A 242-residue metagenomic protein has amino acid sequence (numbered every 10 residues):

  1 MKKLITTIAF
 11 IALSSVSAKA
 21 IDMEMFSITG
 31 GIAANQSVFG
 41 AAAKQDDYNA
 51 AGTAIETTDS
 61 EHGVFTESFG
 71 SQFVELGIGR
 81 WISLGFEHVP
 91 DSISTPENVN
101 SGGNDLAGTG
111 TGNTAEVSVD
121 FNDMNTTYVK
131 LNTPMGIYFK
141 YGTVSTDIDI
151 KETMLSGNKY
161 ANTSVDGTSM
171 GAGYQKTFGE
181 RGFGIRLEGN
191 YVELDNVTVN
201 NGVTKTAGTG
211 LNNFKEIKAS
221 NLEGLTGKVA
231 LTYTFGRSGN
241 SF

Functional and structural regions predicted by a protein language model:
M1-M25, G236-F242: Cleavable N-terminal export/targeting peptides
K19-N98, T234-R237: Short glycine/proline- and aromatic-enriched beta-strand/turn motifs that initiate or cap beta-hairpins
M23, Q36-V38, Q72-G157, N162-T168 (+2 more regions): Gram-negative (and chloroplast) outer-membrane scaffold detector with strong preference for beta-barrel transmembrane
T29, N221-F242: Outer-membrane beta-barrel "beta-signal"
N49-E56, D105-G110, V197-N200, T204 (+1 more regions): Mixed-charge, low-complexity intrinsically disordered segments
A54-S68, N100, A115-D123, M154-D166 (+2 more regions): Replace "Gram-negative outer membrane beta-barrel proteins" with "bacterial and organellar outer membrane beta-barrel
F183-N190: Conserved active-site loop/cleft motifs that coordinate metal ions or position small ligands
